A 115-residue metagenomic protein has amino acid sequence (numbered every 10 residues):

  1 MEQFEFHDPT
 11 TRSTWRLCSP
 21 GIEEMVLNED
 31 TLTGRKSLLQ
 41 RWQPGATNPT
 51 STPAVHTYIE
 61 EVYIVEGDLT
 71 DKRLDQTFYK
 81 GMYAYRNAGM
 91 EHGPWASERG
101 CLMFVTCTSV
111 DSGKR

Functional and structural regions predicted by a protein language model:
M1-K36: A short, N-terminal "cap"/entry segment at the start of jelly-roll beta-barrel domains of the cupin/DSBH fold
V26-H56, D75, N87-E91: Conserved short histidine dyad/triad with adjacent acidic residue
R35, E60, G100: Conserved catalytic motifs of the protein kinase core domain
Q40-W42, Y63-L69, M103-V105: Short, well-ordered beta-strand segments in beta-rich or mixed alpha/beta enzyme and ligand-binding folds
T50-K72: Glycine- and acidic-residue-biased ligand/ion/polar-headgroup-sensing regions
A88-G113: Ligand-binding loop in jelly-roll beta-barrel domains
